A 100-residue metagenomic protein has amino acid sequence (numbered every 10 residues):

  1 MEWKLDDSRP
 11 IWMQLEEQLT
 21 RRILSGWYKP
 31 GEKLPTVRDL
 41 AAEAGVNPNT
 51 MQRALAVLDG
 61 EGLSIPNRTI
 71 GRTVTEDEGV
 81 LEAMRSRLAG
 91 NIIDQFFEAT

Functional and structural regions predicted by a protein language model:
M1-K33, A83-A99: Extreme N-terminal segment that seeds HTH/winged-HTH DNA-binding domains in transcriptional regulators
K33-A44: A short alpha-helical element within helix-turn-helix/winged-helix DNA-binding domains across DNA-binding proteins
L34, L63-V74, E78-G79: Short, Lys/Arg-rich nucleic-acid/phosphate-binding segment
V57: Alpha-helical DNA-recognition elements
